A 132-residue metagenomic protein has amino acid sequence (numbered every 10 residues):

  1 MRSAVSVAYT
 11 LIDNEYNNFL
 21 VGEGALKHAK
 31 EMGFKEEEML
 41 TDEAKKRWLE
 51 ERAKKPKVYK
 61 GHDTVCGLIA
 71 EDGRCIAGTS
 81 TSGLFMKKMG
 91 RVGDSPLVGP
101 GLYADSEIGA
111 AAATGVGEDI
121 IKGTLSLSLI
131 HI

Functional and structural regions predicted by a protein language model:
R2-G61, L127: C-terminal binding/interaction regions
V5, Y9, N18-G22, L68 (+4 more regions): Aromatic-enriched hydrophobic runs in primary sequence
F19-E23, E37-M39, L68-E71, C75-T79 (+1 more regions): General beta-strand structural signal in soluble alpha/beta enzymes
K54-K88, D94: Internal active-site segments that recognize and position negatively charged phosphoryl groups and nucleotide moieties
T81-K122: Conserved mixed alpha/beta catalytic, RNA-binding, or beta-rich assembly cores of soluble enzyme, regulatory
I130-I132: Conserved small/polar residues in nucleotide/adenosyl-binding loops
